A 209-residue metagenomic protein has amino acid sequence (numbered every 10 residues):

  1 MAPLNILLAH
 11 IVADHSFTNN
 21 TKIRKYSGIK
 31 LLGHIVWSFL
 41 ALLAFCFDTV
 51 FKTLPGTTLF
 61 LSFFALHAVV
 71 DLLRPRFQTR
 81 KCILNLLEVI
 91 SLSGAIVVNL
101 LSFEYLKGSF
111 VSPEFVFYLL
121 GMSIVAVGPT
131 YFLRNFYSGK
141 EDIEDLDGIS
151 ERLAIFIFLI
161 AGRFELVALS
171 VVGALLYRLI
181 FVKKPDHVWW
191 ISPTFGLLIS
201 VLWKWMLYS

Functional and structural regions predicted by a protein language model:
M1-P3, C46-G56, L159-V167: Transmembrane helix interruption/hinge and helix-loop junction motifs
A2-T21: N-terminal signal-anchor/start-transfer transmembrane helix
L7, I11, R152-L169: Hydrophobic, aromatic-rich membrane-embedded alpha-helical segments
H10, H34, H67: Histidine-centered divalent metal-coordination motifs
H15-V36, V70-I160, A174-I199, L207-Y208: Interhelical loop and helix-boundary elements at the membrane-water interface of polytopic inner-membrane proteins
T21-K22, A41, A168-G173: Short hydrophobic alpha-helical segments that form membrane-spanning helices or hydrophobic packing faces of helical
A44-A68, L73: Transmembrane helix-loop-helix
L61, A65, V172-R178: Hydrophobic transmembrane alpha-helices of multi-pass, membrane-embedded glycosylation machinery
